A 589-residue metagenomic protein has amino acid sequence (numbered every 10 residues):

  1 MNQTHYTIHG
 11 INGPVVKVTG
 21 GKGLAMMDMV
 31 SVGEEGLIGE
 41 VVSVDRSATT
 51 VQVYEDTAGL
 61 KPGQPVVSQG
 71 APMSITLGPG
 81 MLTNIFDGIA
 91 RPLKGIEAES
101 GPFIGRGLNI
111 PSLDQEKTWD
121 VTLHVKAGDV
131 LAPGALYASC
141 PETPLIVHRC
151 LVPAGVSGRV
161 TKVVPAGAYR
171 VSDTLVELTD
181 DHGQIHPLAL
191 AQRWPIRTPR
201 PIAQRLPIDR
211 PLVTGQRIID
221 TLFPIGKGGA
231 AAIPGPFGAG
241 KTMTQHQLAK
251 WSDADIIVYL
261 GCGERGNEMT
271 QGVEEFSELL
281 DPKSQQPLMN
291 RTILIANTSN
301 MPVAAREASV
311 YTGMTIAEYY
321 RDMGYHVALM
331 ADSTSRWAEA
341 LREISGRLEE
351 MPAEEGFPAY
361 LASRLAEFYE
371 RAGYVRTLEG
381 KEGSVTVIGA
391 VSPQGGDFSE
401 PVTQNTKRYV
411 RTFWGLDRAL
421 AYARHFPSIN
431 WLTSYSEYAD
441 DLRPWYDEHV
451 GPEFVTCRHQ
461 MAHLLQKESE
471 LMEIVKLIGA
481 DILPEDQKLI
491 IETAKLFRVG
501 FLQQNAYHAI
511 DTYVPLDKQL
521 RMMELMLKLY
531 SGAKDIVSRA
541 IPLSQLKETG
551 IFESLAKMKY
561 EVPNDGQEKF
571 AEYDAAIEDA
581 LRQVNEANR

Functional and structural regions predicted by a protein language model:
M1-E97, G101-G105: N-terminal accessory targeting/assembly segments
G21, E35, A71-P72, A90 (+5 more regions): Short, surface-exposed secondary-structure boundary micro-motifs
S43-T49, P79-A90, I146-A166, P187-R200: Short, compositionally biased
S47-T49, A71, V156-V160, P224 (+3 more regions): Metallocofactor- and cofactor-centric catalytic cores in central/energy metabolism, strongly enriched
V53, A58, D120-V130, V160-A168: Short histidine-centered loop motifs in beta-beta connectors
A98-A154, R170-A230, T244-Q247, P282-M301 (+1 more regions): P-loop NTPase nucleotide-binding/switch module
T221-L222, G228-E553: P-loop NTPase catalytic core
V537-R589: C-terminal amphipathic alpha-helical interaction region
